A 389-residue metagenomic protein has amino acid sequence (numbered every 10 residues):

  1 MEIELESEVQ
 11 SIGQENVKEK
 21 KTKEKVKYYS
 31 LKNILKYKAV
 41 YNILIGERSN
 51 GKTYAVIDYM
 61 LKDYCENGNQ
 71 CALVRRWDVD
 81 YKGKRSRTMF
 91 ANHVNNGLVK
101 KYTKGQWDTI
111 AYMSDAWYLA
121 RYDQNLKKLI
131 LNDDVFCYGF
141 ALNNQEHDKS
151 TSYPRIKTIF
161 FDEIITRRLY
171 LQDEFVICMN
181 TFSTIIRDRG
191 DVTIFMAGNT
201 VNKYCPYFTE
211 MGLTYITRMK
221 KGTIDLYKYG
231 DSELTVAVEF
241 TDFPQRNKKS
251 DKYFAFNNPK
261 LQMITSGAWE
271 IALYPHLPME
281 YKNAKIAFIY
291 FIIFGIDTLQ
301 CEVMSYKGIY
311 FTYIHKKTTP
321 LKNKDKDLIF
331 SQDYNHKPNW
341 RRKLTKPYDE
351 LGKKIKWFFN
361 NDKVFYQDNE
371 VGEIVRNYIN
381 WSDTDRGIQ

Functional and structural regions predicted by a protein language model:
E2-Q389: Phosphate/NTP-binding elements of NTP-utilizing enzymes
